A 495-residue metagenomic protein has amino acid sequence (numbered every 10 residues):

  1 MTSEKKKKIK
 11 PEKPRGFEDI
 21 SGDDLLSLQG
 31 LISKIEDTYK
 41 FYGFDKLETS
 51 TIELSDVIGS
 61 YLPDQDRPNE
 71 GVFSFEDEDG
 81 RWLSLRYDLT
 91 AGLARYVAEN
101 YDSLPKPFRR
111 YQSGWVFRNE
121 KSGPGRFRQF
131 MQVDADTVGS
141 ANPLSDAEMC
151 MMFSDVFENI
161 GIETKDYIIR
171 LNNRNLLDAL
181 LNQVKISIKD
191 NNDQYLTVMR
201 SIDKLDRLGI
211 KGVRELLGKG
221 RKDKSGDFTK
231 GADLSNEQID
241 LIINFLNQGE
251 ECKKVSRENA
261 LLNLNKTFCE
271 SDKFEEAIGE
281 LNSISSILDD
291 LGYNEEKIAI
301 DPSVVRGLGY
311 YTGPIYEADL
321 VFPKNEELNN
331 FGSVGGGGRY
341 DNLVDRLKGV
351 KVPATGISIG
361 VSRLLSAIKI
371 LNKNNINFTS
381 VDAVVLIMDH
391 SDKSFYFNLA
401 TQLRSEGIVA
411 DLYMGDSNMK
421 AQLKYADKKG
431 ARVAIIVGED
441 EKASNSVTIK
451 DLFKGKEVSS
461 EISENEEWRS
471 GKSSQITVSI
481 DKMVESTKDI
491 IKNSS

Functional and structural regions predicted by a protein language model:
M1-L25, E76, R207-K211, E215: Auxiliary tRNA-acceptor-end handling modules of aminoacyl-tRNA synthetases
T2, D24-Y42, E53-L54, L89-Y101 (+3 more regions): Positively charged, Gly/Ser-enriched RNA/tRNA-binding surfaces
K5-K7, E12, E36-D37, K46-S74: A cross-family signal for N-terminal binding/gating loops and helix N-caps that shape access to the active site
P14-G22, S55-I58, N69-W82, V133-D136: Glycine-/proline-rich flexible loop or hinge segments
F44, D102-Y111, G161-I168, K189-L196: Short secondary-structure capping/junction motifs at helix and strand boundaries
I58, D64-V116: Glycine-rich, N-terminal phosphate-binding loop and its surrounding beta-alpha-beta segment
P68-D79, K185-K219, L320-K324: Acidic, His- and aromatic-enriched active-site or binding-groove loops in soluble protein domains that engage sugars
I168-A179: Glycine-rich, mobile lid/loop segments that gate access to catalytic sites or pores
